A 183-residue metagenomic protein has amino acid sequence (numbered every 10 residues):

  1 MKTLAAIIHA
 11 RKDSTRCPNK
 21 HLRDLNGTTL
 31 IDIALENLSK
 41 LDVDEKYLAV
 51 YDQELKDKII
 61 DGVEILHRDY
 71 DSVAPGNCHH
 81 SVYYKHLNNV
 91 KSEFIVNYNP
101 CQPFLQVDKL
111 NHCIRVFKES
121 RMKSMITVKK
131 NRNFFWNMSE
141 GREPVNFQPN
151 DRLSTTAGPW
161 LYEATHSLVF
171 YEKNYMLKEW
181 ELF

Functional and structural regions predicted by a protein language model:
M1-P18: N-terminal nucleotide-binding beta1-loop-alpha1 segment
T3, D44-K46, K123: Residues at the starts of beta-strands that form the adenosine-phosphate
R11, Y70, N99, K129-K130: Histidine-centered beta-alpha loop that forms part of the nucleotide-sugar donor binding/catalytic region in diverse
L30-K46, D57: A short, N-terminal amphipathic alpha-helix
K46-V50, T127-V128: Short internal beta-strands
V50-L55, Y175: Short, polar loop motifs at secondary-structure junctions
Q53-N97, F104-H112: Short phosphate-binding loop-to-helix
V82, F94, P103-F183: Conserved core of the sugar-phosphate nucleotidyltransferase
